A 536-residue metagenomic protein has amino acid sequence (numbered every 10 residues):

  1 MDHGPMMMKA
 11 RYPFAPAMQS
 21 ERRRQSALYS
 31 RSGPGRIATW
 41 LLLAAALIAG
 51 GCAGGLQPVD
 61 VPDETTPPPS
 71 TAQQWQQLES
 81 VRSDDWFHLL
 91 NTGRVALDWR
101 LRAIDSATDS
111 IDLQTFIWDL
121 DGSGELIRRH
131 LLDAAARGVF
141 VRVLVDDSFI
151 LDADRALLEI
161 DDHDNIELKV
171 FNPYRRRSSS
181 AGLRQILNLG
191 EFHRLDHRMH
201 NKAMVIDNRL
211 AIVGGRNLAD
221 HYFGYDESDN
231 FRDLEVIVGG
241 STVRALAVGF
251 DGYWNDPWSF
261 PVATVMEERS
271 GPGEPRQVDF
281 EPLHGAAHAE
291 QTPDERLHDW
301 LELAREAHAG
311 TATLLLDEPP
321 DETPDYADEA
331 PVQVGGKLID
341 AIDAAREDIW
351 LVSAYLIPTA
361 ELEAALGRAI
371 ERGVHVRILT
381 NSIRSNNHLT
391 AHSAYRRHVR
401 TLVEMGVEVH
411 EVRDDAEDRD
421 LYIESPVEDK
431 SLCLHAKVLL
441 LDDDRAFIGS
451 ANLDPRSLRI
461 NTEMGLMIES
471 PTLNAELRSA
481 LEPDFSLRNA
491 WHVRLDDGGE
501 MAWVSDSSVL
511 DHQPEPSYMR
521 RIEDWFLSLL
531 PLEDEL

Functional and structural regions predicted by a protein language model:
M1-P34: N-terminal secretory signal peptides that target proteins for export/translocation
G4-P5, F14, R31, T39 (+4 more regions): Intrinsic disorder/low-complexity detector
P5-M6, L41, D63-T65: N-terminal regions of proteins, emphasizing targeting and processing segments when present
A17-Q19, Q25, P34, A45 (+4 more regions): Short linear sequence elements within intrinsically disordered, low-complexity coil regions
P34-I37, F192: Structural motif marking the loop-to-transmembrane transition
A38-G50: Bacterial N-terminal signal peptides
C52-K202, I206-L536: Charged, low-complexity intrinsically disordered terminal segments
